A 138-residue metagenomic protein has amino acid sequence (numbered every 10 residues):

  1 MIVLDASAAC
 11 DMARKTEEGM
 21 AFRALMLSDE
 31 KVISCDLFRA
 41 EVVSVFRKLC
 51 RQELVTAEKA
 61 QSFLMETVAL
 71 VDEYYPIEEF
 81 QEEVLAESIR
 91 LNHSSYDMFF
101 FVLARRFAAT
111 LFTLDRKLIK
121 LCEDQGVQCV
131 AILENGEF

Functional and structural regions predicted by a protein language model:
M1, F101-F138: Acidic, PIN/NYN-like endoribonuclease modules and their adjacent C-terminal/linker elements
M1-L37, L49-E58, E137: Short, well-structured N-terminal submotif of metal-dependent ribonuclease cores
A8-A9, F38, F100, K117-L118: Alpha-helix capping/helix-boundary segments
A21, E41, E83, K120-L121: Phosphate- and divalent-cation-binding pockets in alpha/beta enzyme and binding domains that engage nucleotide-derived
S28-D29, L70, F107, Q125: Structured helix-beta-strand junction loops
V43-Y75, Q81-E83: Active-site-proximal, substrate-binding regions of enzyme catalytic domains and RNA-binding/basic surfaces
D72-R116: Active-site neighborhoods of divalent-metal-dependent phosphate/nucleic-acid chemistry enzymes
